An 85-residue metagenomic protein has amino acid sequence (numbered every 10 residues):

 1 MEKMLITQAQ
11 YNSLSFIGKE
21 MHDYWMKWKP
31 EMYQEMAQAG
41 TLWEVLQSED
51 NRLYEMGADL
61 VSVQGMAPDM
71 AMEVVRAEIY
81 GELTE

Functional and structural regions predicted by a protein language model:
E2-E85: C-terminal alpha-helical interaction appendages
